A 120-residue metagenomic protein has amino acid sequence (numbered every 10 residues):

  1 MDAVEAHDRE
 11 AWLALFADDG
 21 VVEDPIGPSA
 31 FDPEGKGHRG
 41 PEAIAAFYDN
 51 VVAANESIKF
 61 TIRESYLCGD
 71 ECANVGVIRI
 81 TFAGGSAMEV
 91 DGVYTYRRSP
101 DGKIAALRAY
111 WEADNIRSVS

Functional and structural regions predicted by a protein language model:
M1, G35-K36, A87: Short basic coil micro-motifs at the edges of alpha-helical modules that engage polyanionic partners
M1-D8, L15: Short, aromatic-enriched amphipathic alpha-helices that serve as compact interaction elements
E10, A17-G69: A solvent-exposed, acidic/Ser-Thr-rich amphipathic alpha-helical stretch
A45, D49-S120: A beta-strand edge to alpha-helix "cap/lid" segment located at domain peripheries
